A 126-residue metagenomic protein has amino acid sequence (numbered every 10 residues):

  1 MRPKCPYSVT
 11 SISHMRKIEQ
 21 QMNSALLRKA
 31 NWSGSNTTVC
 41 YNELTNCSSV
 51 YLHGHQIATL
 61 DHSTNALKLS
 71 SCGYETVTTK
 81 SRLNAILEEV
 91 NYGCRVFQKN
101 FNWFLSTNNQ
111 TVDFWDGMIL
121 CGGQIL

Functional and structural regions predicted by a protein language model:
M1-L126: Terminal leader/tail segments of proteins
